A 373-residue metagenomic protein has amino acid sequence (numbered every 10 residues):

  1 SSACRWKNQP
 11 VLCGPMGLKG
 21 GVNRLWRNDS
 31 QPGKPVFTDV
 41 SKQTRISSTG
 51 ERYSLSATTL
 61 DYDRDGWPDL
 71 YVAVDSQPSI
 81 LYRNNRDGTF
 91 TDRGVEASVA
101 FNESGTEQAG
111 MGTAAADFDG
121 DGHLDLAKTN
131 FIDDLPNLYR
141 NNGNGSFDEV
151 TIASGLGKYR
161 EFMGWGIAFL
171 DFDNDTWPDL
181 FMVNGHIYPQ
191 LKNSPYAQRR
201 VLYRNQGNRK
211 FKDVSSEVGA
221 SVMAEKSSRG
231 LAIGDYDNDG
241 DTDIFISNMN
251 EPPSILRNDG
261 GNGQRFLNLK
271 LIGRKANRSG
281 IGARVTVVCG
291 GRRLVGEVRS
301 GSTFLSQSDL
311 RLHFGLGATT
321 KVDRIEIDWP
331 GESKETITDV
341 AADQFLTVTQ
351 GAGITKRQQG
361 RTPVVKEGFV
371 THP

Functional and structural regions predicted by a protein language model:
S1-L18, M182-A197: Short, conserved, GDST-rich strand-edge loop motifs in beta-rich repeat architectures
C13, G17, T38-E51, T91-E107 (+5 more regions): Short loop/turn motifs that recur once per blade in beta-propeller domains
G21, Y53, Q77, A109 (+5 more regions): Beta-rich catalytic cores
G21-D29, R83, R140, Q198-Q206: Beta-propeller blade signature
R27-N28, L55-R64, P68, R83 (+5 more regions): Beta-propeller blade termini
D29-K34, N85-T89, N142-G145, G207-R209 (+1 more regions): Short loop/turn segments immediately following beta-strands, especially the blade-tip and inter-blade linker loops
D69-V74, D121, D125-N130, L180-N184 (+2 more regions): Hydrophobic beta-strand segments that make up the repeating blades of beta-propeller and related beta-repeat
S154, Y188-L191, P195-P373: Gly/Ser/Thr/Pro-enriched helix-cap/hinge segments flanking short amphipathic alpha-helices
